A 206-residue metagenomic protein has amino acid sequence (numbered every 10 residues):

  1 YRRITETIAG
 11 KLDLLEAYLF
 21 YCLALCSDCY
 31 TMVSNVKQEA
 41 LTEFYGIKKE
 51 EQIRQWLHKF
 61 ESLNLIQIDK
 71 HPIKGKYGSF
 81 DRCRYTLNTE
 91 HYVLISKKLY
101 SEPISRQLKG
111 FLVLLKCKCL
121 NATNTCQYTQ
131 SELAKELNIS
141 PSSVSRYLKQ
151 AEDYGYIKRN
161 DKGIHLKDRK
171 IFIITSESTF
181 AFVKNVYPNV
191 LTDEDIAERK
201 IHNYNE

Functional and structural regions predicted by a protein language model:
Y1-E206: Electropositive, intrinsically flexible nucleic-acid-contacting patches
